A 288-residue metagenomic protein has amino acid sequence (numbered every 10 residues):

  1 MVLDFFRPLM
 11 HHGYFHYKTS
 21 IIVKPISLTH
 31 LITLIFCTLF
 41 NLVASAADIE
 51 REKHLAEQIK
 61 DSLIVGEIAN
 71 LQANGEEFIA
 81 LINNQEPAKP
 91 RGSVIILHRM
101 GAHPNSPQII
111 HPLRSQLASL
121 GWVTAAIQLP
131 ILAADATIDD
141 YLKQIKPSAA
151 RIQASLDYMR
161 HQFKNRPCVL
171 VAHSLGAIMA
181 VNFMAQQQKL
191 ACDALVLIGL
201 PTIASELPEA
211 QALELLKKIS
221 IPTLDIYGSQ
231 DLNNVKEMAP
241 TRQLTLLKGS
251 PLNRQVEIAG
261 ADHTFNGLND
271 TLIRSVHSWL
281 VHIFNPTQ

Functional and structural regions predicted by a protein language model:
H30-N41: Bacterial N-terminal signal peptides
A47-E86: N-terminal cap/lid segment of alpha/beta-hydrolase-fold proteins
E77, E86-L120, A125: Short, surface-exposed "cap/lid" segments of acyl-processing enzymes
M100, Q128-A133, P201, A261: Short beta-to-alpha linker loops that shape the active-site pocket of alpha/beta-hydrolase fold enzymes
I138-Q162: Alpha/beta-hydrolase active-site loop
D157-K218: Primarily recognizes the serine-hydrolase "nucleophile elbow" in alpha/beta-hydrolase and SGNH/GDSL folds
G199-E257: The feature captures the conserved acid-bearing segment of alpha/beta-hydrolase catalytic domains
P251-Q288: C-terminal catalytic histidine-bearing segment of alpha/beta-hydrolase fold enzymes
